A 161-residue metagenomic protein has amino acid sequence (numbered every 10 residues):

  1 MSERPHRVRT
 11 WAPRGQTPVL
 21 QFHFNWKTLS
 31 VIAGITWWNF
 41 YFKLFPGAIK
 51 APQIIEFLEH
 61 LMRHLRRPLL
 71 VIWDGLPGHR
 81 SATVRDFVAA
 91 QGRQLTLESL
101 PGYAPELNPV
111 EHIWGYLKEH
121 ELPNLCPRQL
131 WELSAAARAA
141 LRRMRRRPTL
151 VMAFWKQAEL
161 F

Functional and structural regions predicted by a protein language model:
M1, I49, V71-V84, G102-L107: Acidic, metal-coordinating catalytic cores used for nucleic-acid/nucleotide bond scission and strand-transfer chemistry
M1-E59, F161: Extended, low-complexity cationic-aromatic segments
Q16-H23, A89-P109, L125: RNase H-like polynucleotidyl transferase catalytic core
H60, V71, L97, R138-A139 (+1 more regions): A generic "structured core" feature
H64, A90-Q91, R143: Alpha-helix C-cap/termination motif
R67-L69: Short coil/turn segments at beta-strand junctions that form active-site/ligand-binding loops
V110-F161: C-terminal anion-handling pockets and recognition modules
